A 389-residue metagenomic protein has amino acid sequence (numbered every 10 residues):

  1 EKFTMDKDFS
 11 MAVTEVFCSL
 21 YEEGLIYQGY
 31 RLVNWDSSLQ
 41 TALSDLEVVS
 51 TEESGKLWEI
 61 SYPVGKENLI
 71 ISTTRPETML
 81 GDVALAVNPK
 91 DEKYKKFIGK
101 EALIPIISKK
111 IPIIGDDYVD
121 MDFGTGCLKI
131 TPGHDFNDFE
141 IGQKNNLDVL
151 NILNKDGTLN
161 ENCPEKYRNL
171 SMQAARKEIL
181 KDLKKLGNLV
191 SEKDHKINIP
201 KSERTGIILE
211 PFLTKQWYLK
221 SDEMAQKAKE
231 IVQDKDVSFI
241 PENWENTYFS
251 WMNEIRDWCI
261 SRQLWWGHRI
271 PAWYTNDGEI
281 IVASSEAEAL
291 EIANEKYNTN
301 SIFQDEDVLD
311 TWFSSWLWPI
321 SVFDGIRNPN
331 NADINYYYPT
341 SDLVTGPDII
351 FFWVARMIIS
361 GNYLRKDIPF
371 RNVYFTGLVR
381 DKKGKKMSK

Functional and structural regions predicted by a protein language model:
E1-S10, L32-W35, T158-S171, W244-E245 (+2 more regions): Conserved short loop/turn motifs at secondary-structure junctions
K2-D156, K229-S261, E295-N298, S321-Y337: NTP-handling and nucleic-acid-processing catalytic cores
L20, L69-V87, E203-R204, I208-E210 (+4 more regions): Conserved phosphate/anionic-ligand binding catalytic regions in large, soluble enzymes, centered on
T51, I130-G133, Q173, E210 (+3 more regions): Conserved phosphate-binding loops in nucleotide/dinucleotide-binding enzymes
K95-G99, E165-R176: A glycine-biased structural micro-motif
F136-N145, L180-L183, I350-K366: Metal-dependent nuclease catalytic cores in nucleic-acid-processing enzymes, especially RNase H-like/related
A174-I199: Phosphate/diphosphate-binding loops
S191-T205, D234-N243, N300-T311, S315 (+1 more regions): Long, charged, mostly alpha-helical binding arms that flank functional sites
